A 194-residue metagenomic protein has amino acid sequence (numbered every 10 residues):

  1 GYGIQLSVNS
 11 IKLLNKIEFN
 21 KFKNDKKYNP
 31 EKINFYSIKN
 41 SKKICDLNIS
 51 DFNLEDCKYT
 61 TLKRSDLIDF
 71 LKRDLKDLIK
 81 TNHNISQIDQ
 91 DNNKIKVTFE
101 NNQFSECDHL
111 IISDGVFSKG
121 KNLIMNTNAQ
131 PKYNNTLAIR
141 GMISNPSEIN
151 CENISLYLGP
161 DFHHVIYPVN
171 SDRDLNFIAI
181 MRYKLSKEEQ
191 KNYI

Functional and structural regions predicted by a protein language model:
G1: Glycine-rich FAD pyrophosphate-binding loop
S7-M125, A129-M142, K184-I194: Conserved N-terminal helical subregion
I149-N150: Short, conserved charged micro-motifs
N153-E188: Active-site substrate-recognition segment that forms the wall of the catalytic cavity or substrate channel
